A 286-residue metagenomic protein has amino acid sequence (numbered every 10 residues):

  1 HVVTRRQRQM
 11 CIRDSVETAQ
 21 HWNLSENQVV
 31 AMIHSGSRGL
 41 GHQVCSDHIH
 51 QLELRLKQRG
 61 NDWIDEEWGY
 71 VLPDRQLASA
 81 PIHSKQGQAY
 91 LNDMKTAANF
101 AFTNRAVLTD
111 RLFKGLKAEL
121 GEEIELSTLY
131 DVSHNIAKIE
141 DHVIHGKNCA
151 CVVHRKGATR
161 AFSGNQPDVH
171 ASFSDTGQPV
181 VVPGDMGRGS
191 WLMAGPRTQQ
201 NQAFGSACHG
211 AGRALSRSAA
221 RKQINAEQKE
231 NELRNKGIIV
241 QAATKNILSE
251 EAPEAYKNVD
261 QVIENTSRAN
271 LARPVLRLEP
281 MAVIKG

Functional and structural regions predicted by a protein language model:
H1-R8, I12: Single conserved hydrophobic/aromatic residue that forms the stacking wall/gate of nucleotide- or nucleobase-binding
R13-N27, L192-Q199: A short acidic-Thr-Gly-centered motif at the start of a beta-strand
T18-Q20, G39-Q43, W191-L192, N201-A203 (+1 more regions): Short helix/loop capping segments that flank catalytic or ligand/cofactor-binding pockets
N23-C149: A conserved active-site cap/scaffold subdomain adjacent to cofactor or substrate pockets
S46, A137-P196, N201: An anion-binding catalytic pocket shared by soluble metabolic enzymes
R55-P73, A226-N246: Short, conserved aromatic-histidine micro-motifs
Q199-A203, A207-I238: Catalytic phosphate/nucleotide-handling subdomain of diverse soluble enzymes
N235-G286: Long, Lys/Arg- and hydrophobic-enriched amphipathic alpha-helices
